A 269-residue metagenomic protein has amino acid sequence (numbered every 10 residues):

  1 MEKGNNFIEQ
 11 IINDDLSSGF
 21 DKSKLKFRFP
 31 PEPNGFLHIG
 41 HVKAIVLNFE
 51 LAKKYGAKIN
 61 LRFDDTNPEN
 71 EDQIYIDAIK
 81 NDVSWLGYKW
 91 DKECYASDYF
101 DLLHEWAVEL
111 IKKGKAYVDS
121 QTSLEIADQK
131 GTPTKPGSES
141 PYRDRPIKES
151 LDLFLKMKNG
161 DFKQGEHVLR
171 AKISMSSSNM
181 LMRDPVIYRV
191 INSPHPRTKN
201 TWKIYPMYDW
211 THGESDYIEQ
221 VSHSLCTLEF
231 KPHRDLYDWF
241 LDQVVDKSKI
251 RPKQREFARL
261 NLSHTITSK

Functional and structural regions predicted by a protein language model:
M1-N6, W90: Contiguous, function-dense segments enriched for cysteine-driven chemistry and partner/ligand-binding capacity
G4-I12, S17-K80, P194-T227: N-terminal catalytic cores of NTP/NDP-binding nucleotidyl/phosphoryl-transfer enzymes
L16, V83, G87, L241-V245: Structural signal for hydrophobic packing residues in well-ordered secondary-structure cores of soluble enzyme domains
K24, L61, K92, D119-S120: A generic structural-conservation signal
K53, S84, I111: Anion (oxyanion) recognition and catalysis
A57, Y88, K115: Short glycine/serine/threonine/alanine-rich loop segments
D65-N67, Q73, K80, Y95 (+2 more regions): Active-site cores that bind ATP or allylic diphosphates and position pyrophosphate for catalysis
L86-A107: Aromatic/His-enriched, Gly/Pro-containing loop or helix-boundary segments that lie immediately adjacent to catalytic
